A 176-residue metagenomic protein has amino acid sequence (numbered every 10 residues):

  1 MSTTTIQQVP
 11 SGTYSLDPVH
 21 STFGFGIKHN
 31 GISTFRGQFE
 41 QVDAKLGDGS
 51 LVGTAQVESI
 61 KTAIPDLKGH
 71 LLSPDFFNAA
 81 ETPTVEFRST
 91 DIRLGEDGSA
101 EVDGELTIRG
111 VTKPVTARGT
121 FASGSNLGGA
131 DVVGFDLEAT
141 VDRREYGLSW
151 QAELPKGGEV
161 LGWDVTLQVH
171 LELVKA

Functional and structural regions predicted by a protein language model:
M1-A176: Low-complexity, acidic/polar, glycine-enriched regions of mature
